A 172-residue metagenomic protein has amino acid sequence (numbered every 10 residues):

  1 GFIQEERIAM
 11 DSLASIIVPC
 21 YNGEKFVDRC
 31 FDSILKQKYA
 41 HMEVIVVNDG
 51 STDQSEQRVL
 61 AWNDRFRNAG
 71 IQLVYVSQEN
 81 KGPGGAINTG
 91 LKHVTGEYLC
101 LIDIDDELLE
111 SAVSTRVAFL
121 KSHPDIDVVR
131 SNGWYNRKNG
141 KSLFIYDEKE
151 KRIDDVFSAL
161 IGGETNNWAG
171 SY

Functional and structural regions predicted by a protein language model:
G1-A9: Short, Lys/Arg-enriched N-terminal segments with co-localized hydrophobic residues within the first ~10-30 amino acids
A14-F26, C30, Q37, V47: A conserved hydrophobic helix/loop-capping motif in glycosyltransferases and polysaccharide synthases
F31-V76: Acidic donor-binding segment of Leloir-type glycosyltransferases
Q54, D106-F119: Acidic donor-binding/catalytic loop of UDP-sugar-dependent glycosyltransferases, especially processive GT2
I71, P83, V113-Y172: Flexible acidic/His/Gly-enriched loops in nucleotide-sugar-dependent glycosyltransferase catalytic domains
Q78-V94: Glycine-rich, basic loop-to-helix element that forms the pyrophosphate-binding segment of sugar-nucleotide handling
L99: Short aromatic/hydrophobic "clamp" motif used to bind/position activated sugar donors
D103-E107, N132: The conserved acidic donor/metal-binding loop of glycosyltransferases
